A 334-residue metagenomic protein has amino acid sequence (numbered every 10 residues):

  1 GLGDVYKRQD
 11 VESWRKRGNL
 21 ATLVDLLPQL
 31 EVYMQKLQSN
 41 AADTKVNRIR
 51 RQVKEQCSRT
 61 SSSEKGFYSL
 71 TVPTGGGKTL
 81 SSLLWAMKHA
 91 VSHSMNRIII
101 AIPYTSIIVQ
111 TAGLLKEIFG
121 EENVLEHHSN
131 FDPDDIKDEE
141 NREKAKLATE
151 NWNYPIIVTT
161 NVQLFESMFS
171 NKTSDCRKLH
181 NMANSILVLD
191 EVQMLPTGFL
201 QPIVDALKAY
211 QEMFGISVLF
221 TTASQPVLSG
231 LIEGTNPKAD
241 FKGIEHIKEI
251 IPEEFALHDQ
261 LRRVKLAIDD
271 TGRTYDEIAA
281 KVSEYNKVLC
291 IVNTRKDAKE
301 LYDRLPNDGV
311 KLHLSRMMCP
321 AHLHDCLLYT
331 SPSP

Functional and structural regions predicted by a protein language model:
G1-Q9, Y329-P334: Conserved small/polar residues in nucleotide/adenosyl-binding loops
D4-L37: N-terminal accessory nucleic-acid engagement/regulatory domains that precede and modulate ATP-driven motor cores
K65-W85: Walker A/P-loop
R97-E117: Conserved Walker A/P-loop ATP-binding site and its immediately adjacent core in helicase/helicase-like ATPase domains
T105-I107, E284-D303: Conserved strand-helix element at the start of the C-terminal RecA-like helicase core
N123-E166: Inter-Walker segment of RecA-like/P-loop motor cores
K178-G198: SF2 helicase catalytic motif II
V227-Y275: Interdomain hinge/linker at the junction between the two RecA-like core domains of SF2 helicases
